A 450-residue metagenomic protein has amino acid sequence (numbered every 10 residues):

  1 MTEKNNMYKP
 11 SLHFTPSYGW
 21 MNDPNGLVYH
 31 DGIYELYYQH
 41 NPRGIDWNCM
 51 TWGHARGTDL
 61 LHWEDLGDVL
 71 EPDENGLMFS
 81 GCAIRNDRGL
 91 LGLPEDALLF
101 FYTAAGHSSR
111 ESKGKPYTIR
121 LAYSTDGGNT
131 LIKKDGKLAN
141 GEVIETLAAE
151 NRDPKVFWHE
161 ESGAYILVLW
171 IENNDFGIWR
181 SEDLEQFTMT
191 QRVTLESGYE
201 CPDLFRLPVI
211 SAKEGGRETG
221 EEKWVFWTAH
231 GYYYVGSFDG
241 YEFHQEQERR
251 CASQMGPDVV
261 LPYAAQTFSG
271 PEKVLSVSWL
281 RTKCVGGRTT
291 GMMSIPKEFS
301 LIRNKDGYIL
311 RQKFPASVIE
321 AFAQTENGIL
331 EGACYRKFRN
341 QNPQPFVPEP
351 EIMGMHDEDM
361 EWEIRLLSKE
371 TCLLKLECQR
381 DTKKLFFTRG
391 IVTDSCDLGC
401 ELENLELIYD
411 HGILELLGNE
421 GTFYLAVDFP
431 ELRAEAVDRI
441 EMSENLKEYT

Functional and structural regions predicted by a protein language model:
M1-P154, W158-C201, R206-V259, S278-T325 (+2 more regions): Beta-rich carbohydrate-recognition and catalytic domains
E111, A265-Q266: A generic local secondary-structure boundary/capping motif
D239-D258, Q266-T450: Beta-rich accessory regions
